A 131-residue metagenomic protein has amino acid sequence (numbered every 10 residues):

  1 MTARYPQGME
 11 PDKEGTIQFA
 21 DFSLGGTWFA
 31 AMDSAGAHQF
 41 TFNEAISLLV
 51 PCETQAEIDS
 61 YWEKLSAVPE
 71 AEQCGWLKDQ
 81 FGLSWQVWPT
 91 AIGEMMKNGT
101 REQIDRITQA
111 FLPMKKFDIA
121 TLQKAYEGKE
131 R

Functional and structural regions predicted by a protein language model:
M1-G26: Core segments of cupin and vicinal oxygen chelate
P6-G8, L24-W28, A35, Q39-S84 (+4 more regions): Vicinal oxygen chelate
D12-K13, A56, E72, E102 (+1 more regions): Residues at secondary-structure transition points
D12-Q18, F40-F42, Q103: A generic structural micro-feature
Q103-R131: Acidic/histidine-enriched, glycine/proline-rich intrinsically disordered or flexible terminal extensions
